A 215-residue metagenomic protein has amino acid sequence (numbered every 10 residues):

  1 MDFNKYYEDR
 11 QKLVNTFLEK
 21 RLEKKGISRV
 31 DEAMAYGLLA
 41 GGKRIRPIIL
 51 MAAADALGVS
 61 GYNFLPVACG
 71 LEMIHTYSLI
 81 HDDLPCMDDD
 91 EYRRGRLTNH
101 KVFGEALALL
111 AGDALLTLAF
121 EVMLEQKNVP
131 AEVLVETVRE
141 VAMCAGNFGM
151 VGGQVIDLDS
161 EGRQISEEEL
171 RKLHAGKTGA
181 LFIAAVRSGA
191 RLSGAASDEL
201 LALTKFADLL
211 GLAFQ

Functional and structural regions predicted by a protein language model:
M1-L22: N-terminal amphipathic/basic leader segments beginning at the initiator methionine
E19, E23-Q215: Mg2+-dependent prenyl diphosphate-binding active-site environment of isoprenoid biosynthetic enzymes
